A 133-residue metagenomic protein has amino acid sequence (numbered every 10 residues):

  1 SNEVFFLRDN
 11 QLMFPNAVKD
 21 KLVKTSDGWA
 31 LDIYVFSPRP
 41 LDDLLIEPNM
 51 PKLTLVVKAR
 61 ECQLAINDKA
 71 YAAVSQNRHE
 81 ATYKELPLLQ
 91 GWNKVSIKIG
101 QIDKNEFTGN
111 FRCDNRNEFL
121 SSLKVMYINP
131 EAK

Functional and structural regions predicted by a protein language model:
S1-L64, K69, K84-K133: Beta-strand-rich recognition domains
Y71-H79: Short, solvent-exposed beta-strand-to-loop segments that form ligand-recognition rims of beta-rich domains
